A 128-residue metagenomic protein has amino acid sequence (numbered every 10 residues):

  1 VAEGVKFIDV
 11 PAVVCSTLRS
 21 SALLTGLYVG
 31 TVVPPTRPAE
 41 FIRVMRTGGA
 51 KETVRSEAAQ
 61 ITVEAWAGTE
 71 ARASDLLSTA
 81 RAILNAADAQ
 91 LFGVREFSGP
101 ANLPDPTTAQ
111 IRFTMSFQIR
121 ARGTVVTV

Functional and structural regions predicted by a protein language model:
V1-T53, A71, D75, F92 (+1 more regions): Small/polar-rich, solvent-exposed N-terminal microdomains that initiate assembly or binding
A2-A12, S56-W66, A82: Short N-terminal helix-initiation segments at or just after the protein's N-terminus
G26, M45, A58-T62, G99: Generic, low-specificity signal for short hydrophobic/alpha-helical stretches with a mild N-terminal bias, encompassing
K51-R55, P106-T108: Short, solvent-exposed beta-strand/turn "edge" segments of beta-rich domains on protein surfaces
R55-A73, I111-R122: Oligomerization/assembly interface segments of phage tail-like spikes and tubes
G68-N85: Extracellular/virion structural assembly segments
A82-V128: Acidic-leaning, charged glycine-interspersed low-complexity segments
